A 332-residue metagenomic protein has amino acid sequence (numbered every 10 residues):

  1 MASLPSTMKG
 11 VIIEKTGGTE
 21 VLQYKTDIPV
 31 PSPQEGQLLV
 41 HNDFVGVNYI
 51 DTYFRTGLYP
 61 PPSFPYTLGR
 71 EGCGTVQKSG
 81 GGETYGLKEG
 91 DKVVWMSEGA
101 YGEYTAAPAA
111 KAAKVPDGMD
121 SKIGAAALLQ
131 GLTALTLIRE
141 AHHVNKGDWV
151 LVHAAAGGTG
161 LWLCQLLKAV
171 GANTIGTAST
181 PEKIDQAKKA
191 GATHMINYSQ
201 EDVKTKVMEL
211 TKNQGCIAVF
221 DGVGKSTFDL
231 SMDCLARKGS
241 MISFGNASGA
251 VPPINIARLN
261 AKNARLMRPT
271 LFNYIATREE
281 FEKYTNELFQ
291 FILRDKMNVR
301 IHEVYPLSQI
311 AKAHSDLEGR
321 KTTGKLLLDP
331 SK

Functional and structural regions predicted by a protein language model:
S3-S6, R278-K332: C-terminal hydrophobic helical "lid"/dimerization subdomain of Rossmann-like NAD(P)H-dependent oxidoreductases
P29-G46, T56-G99: Glycine-rich beta-strand-centered segment in the early N-terminal region that forms part of a ligand/cofactor-binding
K92-A154: NAD(P)H dinucleotide-binding glycine-rich loop of Rossmann-like/cofactor-binding domains, especially the beta1-alpha1
A154-A155, V223: NAD(P)H cofactor-binding loop motif with strongest signal on the N-terminal glycine-rich segment
T159: Hydrophobic/small residue at the entry helix of a nucleotide-binding pocket
K168-T227, T277-F281: Adenosine-nucleotide cofactor-binding segment
V170, P181, S226-M297, D329-K332: Glycine-rich phosphate-binding loop and adjacent beta-alpha segment of Rossmann(oid) nucleotide-cofactor-binding
